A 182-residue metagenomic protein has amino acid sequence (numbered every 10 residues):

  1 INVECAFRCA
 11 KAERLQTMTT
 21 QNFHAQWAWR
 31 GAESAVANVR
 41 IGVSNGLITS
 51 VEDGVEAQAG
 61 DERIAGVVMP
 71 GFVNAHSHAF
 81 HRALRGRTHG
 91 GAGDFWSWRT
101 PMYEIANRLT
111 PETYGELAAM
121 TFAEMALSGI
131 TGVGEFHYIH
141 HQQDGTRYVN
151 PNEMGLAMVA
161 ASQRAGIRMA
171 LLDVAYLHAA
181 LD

Functional and structural regions predicted by a protein language model:
I1-V3, M18: Short hydrophobic transmembrane-like helices used for membrane targeting/insertion
L15, A180-D182: Short, intrinsically disordered, charge-balanced linker/junction segments flanking boundaries in proteins
Q16-A57, V67: N-terminal metal-binding scaffold of metallo-dependent hydrolase/deaminase domains
T19-A25, G54-S97, E112, A119 (+2 more regions): Replace "His-x-His-based motif
S77, L171-D173: A cross-domain feature marking catalytic cores of carbohydrate-active enzymes and several ubiquitous metabolic/repair
G86-R168: Alpha-helical scaffold segments that flank or form the walls of functional sites
Y138, V174-A179: Active-site beta-loop-alpha junctions enriched in small/polar residues
